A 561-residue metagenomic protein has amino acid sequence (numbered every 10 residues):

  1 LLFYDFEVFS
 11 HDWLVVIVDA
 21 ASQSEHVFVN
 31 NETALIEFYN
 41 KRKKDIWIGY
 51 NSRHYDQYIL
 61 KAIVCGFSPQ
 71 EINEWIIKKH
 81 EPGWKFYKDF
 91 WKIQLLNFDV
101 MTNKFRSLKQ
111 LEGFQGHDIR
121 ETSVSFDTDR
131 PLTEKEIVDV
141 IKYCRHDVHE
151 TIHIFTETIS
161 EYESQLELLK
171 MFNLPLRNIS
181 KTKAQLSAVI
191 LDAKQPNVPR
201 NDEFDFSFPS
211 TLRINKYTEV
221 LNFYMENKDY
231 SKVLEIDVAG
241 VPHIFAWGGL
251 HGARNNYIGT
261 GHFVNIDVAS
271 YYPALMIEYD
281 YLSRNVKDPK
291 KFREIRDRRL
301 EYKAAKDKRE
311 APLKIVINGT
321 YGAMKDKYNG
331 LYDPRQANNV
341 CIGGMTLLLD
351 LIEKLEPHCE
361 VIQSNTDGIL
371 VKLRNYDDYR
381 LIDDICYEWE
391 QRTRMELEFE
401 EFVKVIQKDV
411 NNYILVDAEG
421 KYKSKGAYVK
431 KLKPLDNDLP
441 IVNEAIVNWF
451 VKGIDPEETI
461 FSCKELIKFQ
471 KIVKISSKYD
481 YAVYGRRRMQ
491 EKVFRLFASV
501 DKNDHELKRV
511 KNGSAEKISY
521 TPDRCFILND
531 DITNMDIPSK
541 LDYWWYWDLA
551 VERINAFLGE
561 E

Functional and structural regions predicted by a protein language model:
L1-E81, E235, G240, G248-N255: Conserved RNase H-like, two-metal-ion catalytic cores of nucleic-acid enzymes
V8-F9, S52-D56, T102-F105, A269-Y271 (+1 more regions): Short, solvent-exposed loop/turn segments at secondary-structure junctions
D12-V16, Q57-I63, A274-I277, K372-N375 (+2 more regions): A short acidic (Asp/Glu
W47, S52, Q57, G66-H149: Active-site-proximal helix-loop-helix substrate-binding element of RNase H-like nuclease domains
K85-I93, V100-T102, P175-N178, V403-V416: Short, conserved secondary-structure transition motifs
L95, M101-L108, D118, S125-K135 (+4 more regions): Helical catalytic core of nucleic-acid polymerases
F114-T122, T128-A269, L351-E356, E360-Y376 (+6 more regions): Conserved "right-hand" nucleotidyltransferase catalytic core of DNA-directed polymerases
E310, K372, D377-E561: C-terminal, non-catalytic extensions of nucleic-acid polymerases
